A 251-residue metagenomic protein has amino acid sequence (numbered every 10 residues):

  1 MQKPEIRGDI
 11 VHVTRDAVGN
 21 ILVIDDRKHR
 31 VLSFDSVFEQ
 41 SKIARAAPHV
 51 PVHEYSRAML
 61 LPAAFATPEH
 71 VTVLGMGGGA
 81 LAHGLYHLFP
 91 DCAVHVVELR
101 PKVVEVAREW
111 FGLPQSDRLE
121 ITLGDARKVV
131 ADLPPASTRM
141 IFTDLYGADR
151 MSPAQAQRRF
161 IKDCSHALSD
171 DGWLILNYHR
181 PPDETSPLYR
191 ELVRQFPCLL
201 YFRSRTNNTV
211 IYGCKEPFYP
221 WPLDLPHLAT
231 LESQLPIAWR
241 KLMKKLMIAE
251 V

Functional and structural regions predicted by a protein language model:
Q2-R27, V31, E39-A46, R205-V251: SAM/dcSAM-binding transferase cores
V37-S41, Y146-D149, L174: A short, flexible beta-alpha/helix-coil linker loop
A47, A148-S152, L176, R180: Conserved short-loop catalytic and cofactor-binding motifs
V50-H166, V193: The AdoMet/dcAdoMet-binding core of the Class I SAM-like
D91-A93, S116-R118, D171, F196-C198 (+2 more regions): A generic structural signal for alpha->beta connector loops
R158-P222: C-terminal substrate-binding/active-site "lid" region of AdoMet-derived donor-dependent transferases
